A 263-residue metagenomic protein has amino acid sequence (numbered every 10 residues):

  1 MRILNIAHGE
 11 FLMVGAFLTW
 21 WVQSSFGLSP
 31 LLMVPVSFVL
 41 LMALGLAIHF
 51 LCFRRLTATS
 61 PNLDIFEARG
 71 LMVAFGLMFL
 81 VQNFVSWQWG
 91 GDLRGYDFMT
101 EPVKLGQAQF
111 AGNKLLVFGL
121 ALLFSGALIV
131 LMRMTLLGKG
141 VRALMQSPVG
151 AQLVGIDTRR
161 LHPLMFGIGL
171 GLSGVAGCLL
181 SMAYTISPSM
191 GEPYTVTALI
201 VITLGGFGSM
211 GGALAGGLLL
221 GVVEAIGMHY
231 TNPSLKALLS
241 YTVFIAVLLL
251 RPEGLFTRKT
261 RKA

Functional and structural regions predicted by a protein language model:
M1-Q23, L51-D64, V149, G206-F207: Single transmembrane alpha-helix segments in multi-pass membrane proteins
V14, T57-V85, G191-T203, N232-L249: Pore- or pathway-lining transmembrane helices of multi-pass membrane proteins that form conduits for solutes/ions
W20, S37-L44, F75-F84, L120-I129 (+3 more regions): Hydrophobic core segments of alpha-helical transmembrane domains in multi-pass membrane transport and ion-translocation
G27-L77, A215-L220, E224, R251-P252: Alpha-helical transmembrane segments within multi-pass membrane transporters and channels
G27-V39, F166-S173, G177-C178, A183-F244: Transmembrane alpha-helical segments in multi-pass inner-membrane proteins
L56, I65-M134, L161-L164, I226 (+2 more regions): Transmembrane helix-bundle core of multi-pass membrane transporters and related energy-transducing complexes
Q109-I186, M210-G216: Helix-loop-helix "hairpin" substructures at the membrane interface of multi-pass membrane proteins
L153, D157-R160, T231-A263: Cytosolic-side transmembrane-helix boundaries in multi-pass membrane proteins
